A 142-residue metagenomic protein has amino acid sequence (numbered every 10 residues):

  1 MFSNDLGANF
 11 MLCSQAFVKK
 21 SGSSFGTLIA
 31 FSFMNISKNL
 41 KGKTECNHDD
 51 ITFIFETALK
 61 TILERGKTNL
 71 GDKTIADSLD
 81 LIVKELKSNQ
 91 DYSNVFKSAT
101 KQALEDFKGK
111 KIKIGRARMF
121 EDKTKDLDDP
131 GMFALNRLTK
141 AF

Functional and structural regions predicted by a protein language model:
M1-F142: N-terminal loops that bind phosphate or other acidic moieties and the adjacent beta-alpha structural core
